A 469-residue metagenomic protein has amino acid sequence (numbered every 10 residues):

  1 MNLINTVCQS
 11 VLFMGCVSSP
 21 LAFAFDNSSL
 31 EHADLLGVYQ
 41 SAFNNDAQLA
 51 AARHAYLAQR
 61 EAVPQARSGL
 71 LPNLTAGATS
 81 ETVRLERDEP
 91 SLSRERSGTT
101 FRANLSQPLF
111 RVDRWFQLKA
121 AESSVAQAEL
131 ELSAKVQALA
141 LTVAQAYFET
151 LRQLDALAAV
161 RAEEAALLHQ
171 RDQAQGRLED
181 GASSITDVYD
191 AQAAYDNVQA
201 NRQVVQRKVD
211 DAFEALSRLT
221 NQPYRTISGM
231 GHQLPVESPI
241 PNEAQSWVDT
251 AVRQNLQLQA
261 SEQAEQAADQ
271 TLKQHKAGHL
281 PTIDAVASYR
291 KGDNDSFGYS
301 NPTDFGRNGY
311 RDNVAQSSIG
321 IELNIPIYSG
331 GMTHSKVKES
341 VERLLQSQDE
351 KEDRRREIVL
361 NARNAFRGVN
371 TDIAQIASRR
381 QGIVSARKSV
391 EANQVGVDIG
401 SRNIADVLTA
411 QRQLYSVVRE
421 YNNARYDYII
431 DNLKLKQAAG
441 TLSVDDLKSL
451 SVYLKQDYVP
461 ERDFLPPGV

Functional and structural regions predicted by a protein language model:
M1-F23: Gram-negative bacterial Sec-dependent N-terminal signal peptides
N2, K135-Q254, G368, D372 (+4 more regions): Periplasmic alpha-helical coiled-coil/stalk elements that build and connect Gram-negative outer-membrane
F23-A76, L85, Y224, M230-Q266 (+3 more regions): Bacterial Sec-pathway N-terminal export signals of envelope proteins
F23-N27, E420-V469: Acidic, low-complexity, intrinsically disordered peripheral segments
Q40-A50, L57-P72, R102-A120, L130-Q137 (+7 more regions): A glycine-/polar-enriched beta->alpha junction
A51-A66, K135, L139-A159, H169 (+5 more regions): Amphipathic alpha-helical coiled-coil segments
S80-R84, L109, Y289-D293, I325-S329 (+1 more regions): Transmembrane beta-strands of outer-membrane beta-barrel pores
E86-L92, G229-G231, S296-D304, S335 (+1 more regions): Outer-membrane beta-barrel translocator domains and adjoining extracellular loop/strand segments of Gram-negative
